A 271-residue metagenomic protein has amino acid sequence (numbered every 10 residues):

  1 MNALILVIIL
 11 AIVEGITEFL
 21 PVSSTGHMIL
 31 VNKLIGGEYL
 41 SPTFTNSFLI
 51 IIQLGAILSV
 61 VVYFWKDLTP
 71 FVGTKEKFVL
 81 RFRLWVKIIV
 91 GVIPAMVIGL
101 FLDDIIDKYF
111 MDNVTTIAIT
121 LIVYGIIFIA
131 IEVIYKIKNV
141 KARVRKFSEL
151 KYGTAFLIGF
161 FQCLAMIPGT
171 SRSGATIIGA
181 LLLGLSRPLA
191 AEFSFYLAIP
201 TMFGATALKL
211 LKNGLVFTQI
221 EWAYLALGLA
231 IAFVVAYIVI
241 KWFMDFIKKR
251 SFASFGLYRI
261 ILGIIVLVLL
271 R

Functional and structural regions predicted by a protein language model:
M1-R271: Multi-pass membrane proteins that catalyze or facilitate reactions on polyprenyl-/lipid-phosphate substrates and their
